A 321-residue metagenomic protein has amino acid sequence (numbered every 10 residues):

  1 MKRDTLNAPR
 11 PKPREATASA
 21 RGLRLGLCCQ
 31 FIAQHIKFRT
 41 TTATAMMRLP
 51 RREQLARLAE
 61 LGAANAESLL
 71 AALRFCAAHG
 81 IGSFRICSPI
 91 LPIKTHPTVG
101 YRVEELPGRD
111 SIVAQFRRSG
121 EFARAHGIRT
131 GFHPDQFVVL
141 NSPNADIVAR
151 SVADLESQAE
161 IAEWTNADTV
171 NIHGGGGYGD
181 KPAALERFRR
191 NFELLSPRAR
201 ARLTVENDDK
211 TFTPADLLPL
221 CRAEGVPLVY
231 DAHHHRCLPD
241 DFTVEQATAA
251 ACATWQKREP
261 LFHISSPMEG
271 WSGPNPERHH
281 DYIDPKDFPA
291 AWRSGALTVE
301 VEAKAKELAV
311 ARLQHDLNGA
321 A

Functional and structural regions predicted by a protein language model:
K2, R10-R129, Q136-S151, E160-T169 (+5 more regions): Alpha/beta catalytic barrel-like cores
T130-V138, L228-R236: Histidine-centered catalytic micro-motifs
P134, N171-G176, V205-D209, Y230-A232 (+2 more regions): Short, structured patches in soluble enzyme cores that scaffold and shape functional sites
V138-V139, G177-K181, K210-F212, R236-C237 (+1 more regions): Short, small-residue-enriched loops and turns at beta-alpha junctions that line or gate enzyme active sites
A153-S157, A183-L194, V205, D209-T213: Active-site glycine-rich loop that binds ribose-phosphate moieties when present
N171-A184, P274-E277: Glycine-rich phosphate-binding "P-loop"
F192, D208, L218-C221, G225-H235: Alpha-helical membrane segments in multi-pass integral membrane proteins
